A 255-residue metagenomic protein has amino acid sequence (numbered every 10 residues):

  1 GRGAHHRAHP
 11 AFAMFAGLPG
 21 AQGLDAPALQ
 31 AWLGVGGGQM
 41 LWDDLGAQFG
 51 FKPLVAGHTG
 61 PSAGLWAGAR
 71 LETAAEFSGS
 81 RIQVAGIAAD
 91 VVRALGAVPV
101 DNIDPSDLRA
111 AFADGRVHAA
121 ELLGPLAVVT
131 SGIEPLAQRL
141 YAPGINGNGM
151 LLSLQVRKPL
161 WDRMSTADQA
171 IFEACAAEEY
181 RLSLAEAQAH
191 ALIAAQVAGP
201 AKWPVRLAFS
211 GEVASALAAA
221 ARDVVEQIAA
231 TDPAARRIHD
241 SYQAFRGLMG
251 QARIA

Functional and structural regions predicted by a protein language model:
G1-A28, D44-A255: N-terminal secretory/targeting leader peptides
L33-G37, A187-H190: Soluble or luminal CAZymes and related metallo-dependent hydrolases
G34-Q48: Hinge/lid segment of periplasmic solute-binding proteins
